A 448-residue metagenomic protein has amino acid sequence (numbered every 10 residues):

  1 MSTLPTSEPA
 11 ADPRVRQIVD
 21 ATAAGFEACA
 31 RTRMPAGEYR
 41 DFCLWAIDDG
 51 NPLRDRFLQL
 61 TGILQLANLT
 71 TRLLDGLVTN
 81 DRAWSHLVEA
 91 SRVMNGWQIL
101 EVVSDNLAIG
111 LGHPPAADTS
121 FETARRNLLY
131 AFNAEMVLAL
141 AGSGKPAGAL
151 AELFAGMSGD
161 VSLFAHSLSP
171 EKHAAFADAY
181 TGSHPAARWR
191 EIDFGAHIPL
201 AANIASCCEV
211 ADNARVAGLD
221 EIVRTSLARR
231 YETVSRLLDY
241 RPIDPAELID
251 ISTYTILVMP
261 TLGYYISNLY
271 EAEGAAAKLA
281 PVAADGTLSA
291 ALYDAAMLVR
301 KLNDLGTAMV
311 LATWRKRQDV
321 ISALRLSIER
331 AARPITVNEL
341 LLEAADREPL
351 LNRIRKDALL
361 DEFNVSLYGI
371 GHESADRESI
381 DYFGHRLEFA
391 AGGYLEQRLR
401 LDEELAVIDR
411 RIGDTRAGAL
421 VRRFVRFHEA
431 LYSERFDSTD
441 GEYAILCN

Functional and structural regions predicted by a protein language model:
M1-N448: Alpha-helical, largely C-terminal catalytic domains that coordinate divalent metal ions via clustered Asp/Glu/His
